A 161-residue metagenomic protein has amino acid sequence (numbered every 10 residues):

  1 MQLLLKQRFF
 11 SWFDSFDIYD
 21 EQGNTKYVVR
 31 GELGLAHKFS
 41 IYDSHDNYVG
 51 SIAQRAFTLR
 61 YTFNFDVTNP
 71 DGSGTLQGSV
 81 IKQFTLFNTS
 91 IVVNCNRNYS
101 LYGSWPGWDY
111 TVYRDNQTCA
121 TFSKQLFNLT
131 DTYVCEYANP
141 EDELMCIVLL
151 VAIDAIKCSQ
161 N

Functional and structural regions predicted by a protein language model:
M1-N161: Intrinsically disordered, low-complexity proline/glycine-rich segments
